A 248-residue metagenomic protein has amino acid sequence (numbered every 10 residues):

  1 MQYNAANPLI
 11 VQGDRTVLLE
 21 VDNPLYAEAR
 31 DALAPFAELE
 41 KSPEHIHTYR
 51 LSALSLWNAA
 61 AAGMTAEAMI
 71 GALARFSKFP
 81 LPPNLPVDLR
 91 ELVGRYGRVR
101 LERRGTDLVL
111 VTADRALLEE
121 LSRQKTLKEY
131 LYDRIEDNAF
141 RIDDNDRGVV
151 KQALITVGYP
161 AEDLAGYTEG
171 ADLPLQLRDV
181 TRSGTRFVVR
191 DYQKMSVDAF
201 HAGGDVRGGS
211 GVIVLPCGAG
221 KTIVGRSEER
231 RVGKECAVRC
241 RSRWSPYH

Functional and structural regions predicted by a protein language model:
M1-Q176: Extended alpha-helical interface modules used as scaffolds for assembling large macromolecular complexes
L118, R190-D198, T222-R226: Short, well-ordered alpha-helical scaffold segments within catalytic/effector domains
T156, L173-Y192: Short, low-order "capping/linker" segments at domain edges
R186-G209: N-terminal pre-P-loop "Q-motif" helix
D205-E228: Walker A/P-loop
R230-C236, H248: Conserved small/polar residues in nucleotide/adenosyl-binding loops
A237, R241: Conserved strand-helix element at the start of the C-terminal RecA-like helicase core
